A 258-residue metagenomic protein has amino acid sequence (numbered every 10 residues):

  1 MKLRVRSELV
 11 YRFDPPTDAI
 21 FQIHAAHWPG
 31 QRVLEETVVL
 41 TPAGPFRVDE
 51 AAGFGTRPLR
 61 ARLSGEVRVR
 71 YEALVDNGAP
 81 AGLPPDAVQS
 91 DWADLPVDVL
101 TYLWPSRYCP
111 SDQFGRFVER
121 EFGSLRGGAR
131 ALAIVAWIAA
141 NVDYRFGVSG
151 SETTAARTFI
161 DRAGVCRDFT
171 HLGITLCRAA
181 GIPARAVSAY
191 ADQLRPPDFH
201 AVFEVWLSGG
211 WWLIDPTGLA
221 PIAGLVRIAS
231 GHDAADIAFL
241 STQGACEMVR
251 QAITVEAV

Functional and structural regions predicted by a protein language model:
M1-P84, V88: Intrinsically disordered, low-complexity N-terminal segments that are enriched in acidic
F13, V75-A79, D91-G164, L172 (+2 more regions): Secondary-structure boundary elements
Q22-H24, V39-T41, E72, E204 (+3 more regions): Residues in well-ordered beta-strands of folded domains
Q22-R32, Q89-D91, R157-A163, R167-T170 (+1 more regions): Short low-complexity stretches enriched in small and charged residues
H24-A26, P84-D94, T217-P221, Q243-G244: Short intrinsically disordered coil segments
F46, Y144, F159, I214 (+1 more regions): Short clusters of hydrophobic/aromatic residues that line enzyme substrate/ligand-binding pockets
F54, S90, T154, G209 (+1 more regions): Residue-level signal for pocket-adjacent positions within structured domains
A136, D168-A245, A252: Hydrophobic/aromatic-rich core segments of domains that either
